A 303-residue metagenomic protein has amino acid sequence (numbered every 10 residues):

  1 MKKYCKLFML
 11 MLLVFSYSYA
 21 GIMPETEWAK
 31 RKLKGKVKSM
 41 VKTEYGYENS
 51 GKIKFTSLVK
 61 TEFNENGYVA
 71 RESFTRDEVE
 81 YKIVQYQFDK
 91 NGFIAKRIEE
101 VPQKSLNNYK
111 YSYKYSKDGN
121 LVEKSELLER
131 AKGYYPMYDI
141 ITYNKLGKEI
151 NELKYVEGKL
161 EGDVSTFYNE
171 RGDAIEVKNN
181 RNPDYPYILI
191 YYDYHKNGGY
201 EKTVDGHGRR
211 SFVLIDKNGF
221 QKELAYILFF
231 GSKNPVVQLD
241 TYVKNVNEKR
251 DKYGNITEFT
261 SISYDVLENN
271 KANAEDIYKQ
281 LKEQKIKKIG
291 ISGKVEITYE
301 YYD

Functional and structural regions predicted by a protein language model:
K3-L10: Sec-dependent signal peptide recognition, specifically the positively charged N-region followed immediately by
M11-Y19: Hydrophobic h-region of N-terminal signal peptides that target proteins for export in Gram-negative bacteria
A20-D303: Buried hydrophobic residues that stabilize the cores of well-folded domains
